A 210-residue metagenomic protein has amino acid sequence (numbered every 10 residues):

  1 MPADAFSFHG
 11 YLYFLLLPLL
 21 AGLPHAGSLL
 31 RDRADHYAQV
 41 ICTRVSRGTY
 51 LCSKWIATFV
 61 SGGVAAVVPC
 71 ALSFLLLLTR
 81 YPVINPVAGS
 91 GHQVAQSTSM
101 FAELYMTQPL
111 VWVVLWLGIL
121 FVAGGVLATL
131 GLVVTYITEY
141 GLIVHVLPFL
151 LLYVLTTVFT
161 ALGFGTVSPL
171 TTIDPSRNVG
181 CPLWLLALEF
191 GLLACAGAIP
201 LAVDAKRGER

Functional and structural regions predicted by a protein language model:
M1-G27, I56-L132, I173-E189: Secretory targeting signals
G22-I41: Transmembrane helix boundary and interhelical loop/hinge segments in multi-pass membrane proteins
I41-R47: Short helix-to-coil transition segments within interhelical loops that connect adjacent transmembrane helices
T49-S53: Alpha-helix N-cap/helix-start motif at helix boundaries, enriched for small hydrophobics
F74-P86, Y140, A161-S168, A205-R210: Transmembrane helix-loop junctions in multipass membrane proteins, especially transporters and channels
V133, G191-R210: Junction motif at the cytosolic side of a transmembrane helix
T138, V158-W184: Extracellular/periplasmic helix-loop-helix junctions in multi-pass membrane proteins
G141-L155: Central hydrophobic cores of alpha-helical transmembrane segments in multi-pass integral membrane proteins
